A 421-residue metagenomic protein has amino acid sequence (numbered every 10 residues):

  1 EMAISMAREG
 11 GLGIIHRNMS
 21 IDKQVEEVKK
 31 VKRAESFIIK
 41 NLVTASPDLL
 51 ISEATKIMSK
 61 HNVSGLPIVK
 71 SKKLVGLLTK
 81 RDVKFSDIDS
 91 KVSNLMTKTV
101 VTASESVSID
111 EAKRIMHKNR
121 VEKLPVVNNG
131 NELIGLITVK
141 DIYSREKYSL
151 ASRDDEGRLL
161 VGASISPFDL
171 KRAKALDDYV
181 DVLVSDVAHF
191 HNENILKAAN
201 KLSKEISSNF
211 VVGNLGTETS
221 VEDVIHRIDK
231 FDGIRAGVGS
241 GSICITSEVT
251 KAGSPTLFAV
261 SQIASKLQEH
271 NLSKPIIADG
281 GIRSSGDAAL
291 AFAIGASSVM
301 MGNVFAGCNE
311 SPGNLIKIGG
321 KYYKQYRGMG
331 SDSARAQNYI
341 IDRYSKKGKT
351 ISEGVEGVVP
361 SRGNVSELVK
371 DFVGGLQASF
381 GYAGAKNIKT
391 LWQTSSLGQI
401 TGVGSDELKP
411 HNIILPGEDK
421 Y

Functional and structural regions predicted by a protein language model:
M2-A3, K171-Y179, G216-A236, I282-S297: Catalytic cores of alpha/beta
A7, K32, T55-S59, K70 (+6 more regions): Surface-exposed amphipathic alpha-helices with a cationic face
R8-K23, V182-N192, D232-T250, I282-I316: Glycine-rich phosphate-binding active-site loops on the catalytic face of alpha/beta enzymes
I15-N18, T44-A45, G65-P67, T102-S104 (+6 more regions): Catalytic beta/alpha-barrel core
S20-K29, E132-S152, D169-K171, V187-N209 (+3 more regions): Active-site-adjacent beta->alpha loops and helix N-cap segments on the catalytic face of soluble alpha/beta enzymes
K23-H61, I68-K70, L74-L77, S86-N119 (+3 more regions): Bateman/CBS regulatory modules and CBS-like beta-alpha motifs in cytosolic regions of diverse proteins
F37-L42, D154-A163, L202-T217, G233 (+1 more regions): Short beta-strand/loop segments at the ligand-binding rim of alpha/beta enzyme cores
S104, K251-A278, R283-Y421: Alpha/beta catalytic cores of nucleotide-metabolism and tRNA/nucleoside-modifying enzymes
